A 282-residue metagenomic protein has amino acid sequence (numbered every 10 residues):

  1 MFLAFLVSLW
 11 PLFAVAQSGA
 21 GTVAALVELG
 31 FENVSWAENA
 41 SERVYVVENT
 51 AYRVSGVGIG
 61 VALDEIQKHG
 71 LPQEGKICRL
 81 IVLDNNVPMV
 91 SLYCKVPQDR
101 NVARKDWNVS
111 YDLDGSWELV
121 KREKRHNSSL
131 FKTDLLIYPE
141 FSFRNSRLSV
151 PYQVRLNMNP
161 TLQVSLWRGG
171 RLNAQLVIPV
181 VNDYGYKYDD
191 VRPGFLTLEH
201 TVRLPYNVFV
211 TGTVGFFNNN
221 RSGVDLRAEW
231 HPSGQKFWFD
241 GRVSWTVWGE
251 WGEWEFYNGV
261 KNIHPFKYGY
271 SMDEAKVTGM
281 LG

Functional and structural regions predicted by a protein language model:
A14-S41: N-proximal, solvent-exposed amphipathic alpha-helical segments enriched in charged/polar residues
T22, V54-G75: Short, non-transmembrane amphipathic alpha-helical segments
V46-N49, L135-L148, L172-V180, L198 (+3 more regions): Transmembrane beta-strand segments that form the barrel wall of outer-membrane beta-barrel proteins
K68-V96: A short amphipathic beta-strand at an alpha->beta junction
A103-W107, N127-P139, R168-L172, Y206-V208 (+3 more regions): Outer-envelope beta-barrel architecture signal
S146-V154, R168, V180-P193, V214-V224 (+3 more regions): Solvent-exposed loop/turn segments connecting transmembrane beta-strands in outer-membrane beta-barrel proteins
L156-L166, V191-L204, G223-V243, V277-G282: Feature captures outer-membrane beta-barrel proteins of Gram-negative bacteria and organelles
W248-G282: Outer membrane beta-barrel transmembrane domains
